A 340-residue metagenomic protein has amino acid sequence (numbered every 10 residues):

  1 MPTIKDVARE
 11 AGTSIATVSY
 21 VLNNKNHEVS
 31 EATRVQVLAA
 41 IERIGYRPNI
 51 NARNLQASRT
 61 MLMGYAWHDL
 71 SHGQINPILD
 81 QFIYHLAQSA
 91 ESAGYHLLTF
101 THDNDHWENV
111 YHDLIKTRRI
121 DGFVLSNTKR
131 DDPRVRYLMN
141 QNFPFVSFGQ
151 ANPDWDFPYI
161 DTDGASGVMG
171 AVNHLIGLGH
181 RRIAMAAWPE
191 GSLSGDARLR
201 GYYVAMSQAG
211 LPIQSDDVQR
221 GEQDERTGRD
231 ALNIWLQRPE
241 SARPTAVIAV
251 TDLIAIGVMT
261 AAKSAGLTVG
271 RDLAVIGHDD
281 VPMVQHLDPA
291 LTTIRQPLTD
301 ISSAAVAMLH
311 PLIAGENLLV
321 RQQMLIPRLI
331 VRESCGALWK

Functional and structural regions predicted by a protein language model:
M1-R59: N-terminal helix-turn-helix DNA-binding module of bacterial transcription factors
P2, M61-N173, Q237, S241 (+1 more regions): Alpha-helical recognition/docking segments in bacterial nutrient-uptake and carbohydrate-utilization systems
S14, M61, D121, R181-R182 (+1 more regions): Short acidic/polar active-site loop segments enriched in Thr and Asp
T17-S19, S58-H72, H174, R182-W188: Short beta-strand segments enriched in small/hydrophobic residues
D69-P77, T99-E108, I160-G170, A186-N233 (+4 more regions): Hinge/beta->alpha junction and helix N-cap segments in small-molecule ligand-binding domains
A231-K340: Flexible loop/turn connectors
